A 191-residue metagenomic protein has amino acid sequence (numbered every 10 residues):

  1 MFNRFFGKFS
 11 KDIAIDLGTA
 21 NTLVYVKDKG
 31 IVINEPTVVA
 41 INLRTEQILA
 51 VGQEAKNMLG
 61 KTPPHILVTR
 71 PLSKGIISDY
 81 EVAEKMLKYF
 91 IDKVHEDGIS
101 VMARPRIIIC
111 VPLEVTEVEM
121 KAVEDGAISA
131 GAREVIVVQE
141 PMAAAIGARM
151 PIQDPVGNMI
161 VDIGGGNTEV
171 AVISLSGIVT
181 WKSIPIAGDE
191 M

Functional and structural regions predicted by a protein language model:
M1-I163, N167, A171-M191: Nucleotide/phosphate-binding catalytic cleft detector across ATP-hydrolyzing and phosphate-transferring enzymes
